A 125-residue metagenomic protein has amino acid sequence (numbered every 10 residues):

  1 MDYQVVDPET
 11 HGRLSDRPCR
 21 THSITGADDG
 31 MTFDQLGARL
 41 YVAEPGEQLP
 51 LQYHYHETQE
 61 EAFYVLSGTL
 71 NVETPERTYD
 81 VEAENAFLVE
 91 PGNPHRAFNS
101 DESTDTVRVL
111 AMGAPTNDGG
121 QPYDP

Functional and structural regions predicted by a protein language model:
M1-G37, E44-P45, P122-P125: A short, N-terminal "cap"/entry segment at the start of jelly-roll beta-barrel domains of the cupin/DSBH fold
T21-S23, A38-V42, A62, A86-L88 (+1 more regions): Conserved hydrophobic/aromatic beta-strand scaffold that supports enzyme active sites
Y41-A43, Y55-T74, M112-P115: Short, conserved beta-strand element in jelly-roll/cupin
E47-Y53: Catalytic core of non-heme Fe(II) oxygenases with the double-stranded beta-helix
V72-E73, V89, H95-E102: Short beta-strand His + acidic residue motifs that chelate non-heme Fe in jelly-roll/DSBH and cupin folds
P75-G92: Short acidic-glycine-tyrosine-enriched beta hairpin
F98-P125: Double-stranded beta-helix
